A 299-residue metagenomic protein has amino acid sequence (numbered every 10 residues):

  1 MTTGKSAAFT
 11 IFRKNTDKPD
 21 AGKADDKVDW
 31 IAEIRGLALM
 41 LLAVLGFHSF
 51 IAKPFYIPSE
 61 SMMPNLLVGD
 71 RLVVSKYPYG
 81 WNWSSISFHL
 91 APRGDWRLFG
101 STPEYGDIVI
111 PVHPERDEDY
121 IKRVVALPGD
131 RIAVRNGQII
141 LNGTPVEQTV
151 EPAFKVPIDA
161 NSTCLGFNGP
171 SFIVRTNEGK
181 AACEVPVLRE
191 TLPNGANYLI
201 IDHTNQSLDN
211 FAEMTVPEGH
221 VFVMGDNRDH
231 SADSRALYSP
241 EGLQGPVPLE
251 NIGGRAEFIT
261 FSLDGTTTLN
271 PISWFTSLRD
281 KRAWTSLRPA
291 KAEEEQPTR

Functional and structural regions predicted by a protein language model:
T2-W30, F50-I51, F55-Y56, S61-R299: Soluble "head" domains of membrane/secretory-pathway proteins
A32-F50: Hydrophobic membrane-insertion alpha-helices, especially the h-region of bacterial N-terminal signal peptides
